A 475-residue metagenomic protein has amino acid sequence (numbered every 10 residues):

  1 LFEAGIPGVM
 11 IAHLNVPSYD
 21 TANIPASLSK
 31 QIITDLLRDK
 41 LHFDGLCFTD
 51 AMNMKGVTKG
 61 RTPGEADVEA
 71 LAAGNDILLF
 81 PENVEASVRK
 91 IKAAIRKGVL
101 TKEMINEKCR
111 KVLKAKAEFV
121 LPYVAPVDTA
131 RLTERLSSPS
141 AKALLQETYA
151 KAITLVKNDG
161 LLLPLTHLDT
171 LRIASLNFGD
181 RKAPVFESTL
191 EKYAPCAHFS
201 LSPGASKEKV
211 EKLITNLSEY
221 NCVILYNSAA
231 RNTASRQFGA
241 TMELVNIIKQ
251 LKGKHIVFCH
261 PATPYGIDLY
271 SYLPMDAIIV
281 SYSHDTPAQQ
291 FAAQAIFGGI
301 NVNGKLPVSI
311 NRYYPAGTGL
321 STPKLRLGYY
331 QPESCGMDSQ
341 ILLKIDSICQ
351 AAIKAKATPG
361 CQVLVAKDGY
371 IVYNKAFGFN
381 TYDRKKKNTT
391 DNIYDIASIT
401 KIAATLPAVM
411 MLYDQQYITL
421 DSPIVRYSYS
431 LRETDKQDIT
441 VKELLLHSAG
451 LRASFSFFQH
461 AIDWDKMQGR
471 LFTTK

Functional and structural regions predicted by a protein language model:
F2-I24, S218-A234: Short acidic, glycine-rich surface-loop motifs adjacent to enzyme active sites
P7, D76, P359: Short acidic/polar active-site loop segments enriched in Thr and Asp
V9-I11, G45-M52, L78-L79, V112 (+1 more regions): Hydrophobic faces of well-ordered beta-strands that scaffold small-molecule active sites in alpha/beta enzyme cores
A26-F48: Alpha-helix-loop-beta-strand connector modules within alpha/beta enzyme cores
K30, D39, R61-D338: Preference for extracellular/luminal or secreted protein segments
D50, D338, K401: Short, conserved phosphate/pyrophosphate- and ester-handling motifs at nucleotide-, phospho-/glycolipid
S334-I396, Y417-T419: Short, conserved catalytic-motif segment at the N-terminal edge
Y382-K475: Active-site-proximal loop and beta-strand segments within enzyme catalytic domains
